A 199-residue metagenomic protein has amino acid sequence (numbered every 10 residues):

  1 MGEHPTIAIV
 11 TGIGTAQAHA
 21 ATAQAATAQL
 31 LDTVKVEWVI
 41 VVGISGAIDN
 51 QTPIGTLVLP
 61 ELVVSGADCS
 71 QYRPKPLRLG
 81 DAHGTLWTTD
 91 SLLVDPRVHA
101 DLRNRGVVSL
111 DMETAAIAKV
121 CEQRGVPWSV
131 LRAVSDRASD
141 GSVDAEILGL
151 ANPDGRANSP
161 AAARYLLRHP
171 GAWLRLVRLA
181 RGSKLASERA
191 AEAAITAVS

Functional and structural regions predicted by a protein language model:
M1-S199: Glycine-rich phosphate- or other oxyanion-binding loops that anchor nucleotides, phosphorylated ligands
